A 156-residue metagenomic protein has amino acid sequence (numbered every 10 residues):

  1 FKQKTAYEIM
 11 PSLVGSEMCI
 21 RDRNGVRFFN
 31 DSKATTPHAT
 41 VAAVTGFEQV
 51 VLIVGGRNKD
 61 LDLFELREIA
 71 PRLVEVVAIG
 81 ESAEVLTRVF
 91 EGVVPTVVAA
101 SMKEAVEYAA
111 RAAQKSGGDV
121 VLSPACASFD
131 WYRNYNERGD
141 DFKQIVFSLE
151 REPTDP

Functional and structural regions predicted by a protein language model:
F1-G15, I20: Single conserved hydrophobic/aromatic residue that forms the stacking wall/gate of nucleotide- or nucleobase-binding
S16-L73, R88: Nucleotide phosphate-binding/pyrophosphate-handling subdomain across enzymes that bind or process nucleotide phosphates
R23, V121-A125: Short beta-strands and strand-loop turn motifs
D31, L52, V76, L122 (+1 more regions): Residue-level signal for inorganic ion chemistry
D60, E84-L86, A127-W131: Short, active-site-adjacent cap segments at secondary-structure transitions
D62-G118, T154-P156: C-terminal helical cap/extension that packs against the catalytic core of soluble nucleotide-cofactor enzymes
A125-R151: Glycine/aspartate-rich loop-and-adjacent alpha/beta segment that forms the canonical ThDP
